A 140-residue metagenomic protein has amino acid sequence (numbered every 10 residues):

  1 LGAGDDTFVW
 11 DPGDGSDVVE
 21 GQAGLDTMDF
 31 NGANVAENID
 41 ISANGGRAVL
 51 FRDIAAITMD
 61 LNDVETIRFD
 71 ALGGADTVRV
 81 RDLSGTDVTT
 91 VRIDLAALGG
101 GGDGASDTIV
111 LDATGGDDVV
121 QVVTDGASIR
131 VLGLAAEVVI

Functional and structural regions predicted by a protein language model:
L1-I140: Acidic, glycine-rich low-complexity segments
